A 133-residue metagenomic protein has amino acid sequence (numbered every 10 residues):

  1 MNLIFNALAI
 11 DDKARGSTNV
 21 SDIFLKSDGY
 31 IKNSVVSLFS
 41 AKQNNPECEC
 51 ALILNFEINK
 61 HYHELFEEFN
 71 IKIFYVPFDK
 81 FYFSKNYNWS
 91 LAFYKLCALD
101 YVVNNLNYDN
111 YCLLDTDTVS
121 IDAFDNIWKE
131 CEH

Functional and structural regions predicted by a protein language model:
M1-F83, L106: N-terminal anchoring/stem segment of glycosyltransferases
F69, K95, L114: Residues that flank catalytic or metal-binding motifs in active/ligand-binding sites
V76-P77, S90, D100, A123: Alpha-helix initiation/capping motif
Y87-Y94: A short, glycine-/small-residue-rich helix N-cap motif at loop->alpha-helix starts within glycosyltransferase
L96-V103: Short, conserved alpha-helix that lines the donor NDP-sugar binding/gating region of sugar-transfer enzymes
Y111: Short aromatic/hydrophobic "clamp" motif used to bind/position activated sugar donors
D115-V119: The conserved acidic donor/metal-binding loop of glycosyltransferases
S120-H133: Conserved donor-nucleotide/metal-binding helix-loop-beta segment in metal-dependent transferases, i.e., the alpha-helix
